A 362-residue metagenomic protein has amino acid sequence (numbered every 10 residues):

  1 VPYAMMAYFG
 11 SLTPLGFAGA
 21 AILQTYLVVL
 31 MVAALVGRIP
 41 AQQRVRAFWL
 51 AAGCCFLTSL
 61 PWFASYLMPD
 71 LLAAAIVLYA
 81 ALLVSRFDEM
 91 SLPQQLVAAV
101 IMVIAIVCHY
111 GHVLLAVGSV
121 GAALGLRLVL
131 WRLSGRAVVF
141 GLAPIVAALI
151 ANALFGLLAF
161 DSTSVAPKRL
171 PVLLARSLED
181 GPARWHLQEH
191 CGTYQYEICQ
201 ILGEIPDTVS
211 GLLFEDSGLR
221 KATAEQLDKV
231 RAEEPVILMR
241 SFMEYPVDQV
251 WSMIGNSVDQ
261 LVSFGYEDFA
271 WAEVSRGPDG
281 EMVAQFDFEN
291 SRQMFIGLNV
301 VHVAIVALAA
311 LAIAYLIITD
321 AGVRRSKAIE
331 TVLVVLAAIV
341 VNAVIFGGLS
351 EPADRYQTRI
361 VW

Functional and structural regions predicted by a protein language model:
A4-A33, F63: Loop-to-helix entry region of an early transmembrane alpha helix in multi-pass inner-membrane enzymes
T13-Q24, Q249-V335: Membrane-interface anchor segments at the N-terminal boundary of transmembrane helices in multi-pass membrane enzymes
A20-Q24, A52-Y79, V84, I104-G121 (+1 more regions): Multi-pass, polyprenyl lipid-linked donor-dependent membrane glycosyltransferases
L35-T58, L71-A75, E89-V97: Transmembrane-helix signature of polytopic, membrane-embedded enzymes that assemble or transfer cell-envelope glycans
A80-L96, R127: Membrane-interface transmembrane helices that cradle and orient dolichyl/undecaprenyl
Q95-Y110, G141-A148: Membrane-interface alpha helices of multi-pass inner-membrane proteins
L115-L149: Perimembrane helix-loop-helix junctions
F160-D279: Membrane-proximal stem/loop segments at transmembrane-domain junctions that anchor or position
